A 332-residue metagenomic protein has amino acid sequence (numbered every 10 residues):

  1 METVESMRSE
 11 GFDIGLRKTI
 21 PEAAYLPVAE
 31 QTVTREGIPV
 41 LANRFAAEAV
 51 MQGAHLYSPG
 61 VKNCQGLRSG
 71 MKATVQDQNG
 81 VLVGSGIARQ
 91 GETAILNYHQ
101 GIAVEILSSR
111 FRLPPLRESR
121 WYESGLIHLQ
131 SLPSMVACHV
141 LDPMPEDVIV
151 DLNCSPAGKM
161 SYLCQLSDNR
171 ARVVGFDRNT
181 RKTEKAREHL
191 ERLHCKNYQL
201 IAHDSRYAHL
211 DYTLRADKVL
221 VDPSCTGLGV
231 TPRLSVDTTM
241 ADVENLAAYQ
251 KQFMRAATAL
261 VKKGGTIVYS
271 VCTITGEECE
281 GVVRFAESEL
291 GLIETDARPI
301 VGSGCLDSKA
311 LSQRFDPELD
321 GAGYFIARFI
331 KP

Functional and structural regions predicted by a protein language model:
M1-P332: S-adenosylmethionine
